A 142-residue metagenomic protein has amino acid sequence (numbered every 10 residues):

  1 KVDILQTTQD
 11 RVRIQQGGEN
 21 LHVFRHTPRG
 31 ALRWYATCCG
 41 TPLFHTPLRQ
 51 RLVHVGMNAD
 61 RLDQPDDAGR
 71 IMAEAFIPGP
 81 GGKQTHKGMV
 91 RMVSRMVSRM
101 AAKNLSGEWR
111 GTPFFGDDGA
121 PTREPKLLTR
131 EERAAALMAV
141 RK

Functional and structural regions predicted by a protein language model:
K1-K142: A short Gly-Trp-Pro
